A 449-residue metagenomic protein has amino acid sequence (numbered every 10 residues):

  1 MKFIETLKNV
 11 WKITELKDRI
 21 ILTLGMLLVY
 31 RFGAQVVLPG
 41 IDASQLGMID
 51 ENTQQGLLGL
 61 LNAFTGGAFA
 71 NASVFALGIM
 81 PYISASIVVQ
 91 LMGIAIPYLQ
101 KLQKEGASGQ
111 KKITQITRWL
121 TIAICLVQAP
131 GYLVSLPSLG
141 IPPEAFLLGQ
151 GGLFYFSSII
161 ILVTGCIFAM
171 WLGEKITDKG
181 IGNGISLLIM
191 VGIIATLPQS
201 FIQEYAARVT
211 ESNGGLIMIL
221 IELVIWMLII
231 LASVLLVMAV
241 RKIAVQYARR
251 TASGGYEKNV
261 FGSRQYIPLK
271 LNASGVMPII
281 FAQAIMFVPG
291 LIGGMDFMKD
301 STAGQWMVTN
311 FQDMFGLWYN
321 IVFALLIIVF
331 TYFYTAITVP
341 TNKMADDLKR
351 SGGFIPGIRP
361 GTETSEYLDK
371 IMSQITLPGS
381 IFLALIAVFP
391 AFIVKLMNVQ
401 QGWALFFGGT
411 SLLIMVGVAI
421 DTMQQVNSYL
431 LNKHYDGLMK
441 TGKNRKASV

Functional and structural regions predicted by a protein language model:
M1-Q103, S108-V449: N-terminal cationic and glycine-rich segments that engage phosphates or anionic surfaces
